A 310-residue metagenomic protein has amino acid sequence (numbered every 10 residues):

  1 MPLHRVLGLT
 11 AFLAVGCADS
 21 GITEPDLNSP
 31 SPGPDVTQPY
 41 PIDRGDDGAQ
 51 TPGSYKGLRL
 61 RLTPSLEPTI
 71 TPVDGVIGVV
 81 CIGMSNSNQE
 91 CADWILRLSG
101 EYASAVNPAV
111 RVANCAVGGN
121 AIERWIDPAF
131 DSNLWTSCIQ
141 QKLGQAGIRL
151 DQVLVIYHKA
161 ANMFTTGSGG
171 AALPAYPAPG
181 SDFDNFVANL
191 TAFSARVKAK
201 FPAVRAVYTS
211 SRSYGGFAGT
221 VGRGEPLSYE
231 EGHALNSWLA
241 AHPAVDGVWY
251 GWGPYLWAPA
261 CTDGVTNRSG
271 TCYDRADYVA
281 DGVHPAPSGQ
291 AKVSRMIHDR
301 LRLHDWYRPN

Functional and structural regions predicted by a protein language model:
P2-L9: Sec-dependent signal peptide recognition, specifically the positively charged N-region followed immediately by
T10-G16: Hydrophobic h-region of N-terminal signal peptides that target proteins for export in Gram-negative bacteria
C17-C81, N86-L96: N-terminal secretory targeting modules
D43, D47-A49, V76-A178: Conserved SGNH/GDSL esterase-like catalytic core that processes O-acyl groups on lipids and polysaccharides
L60-P68, P128-I148, D184-A195: A Trp-anchored, charged/polar loop motif used as the substrate-binding/catalytic surface of acyl/ester-handling
G75-G78, V106-R111, L150-V155, A199-V207 (+2 more regions): Loop/turn elements at helix/coil->beta-strand transitions in domains of secreted/extracellular proteins
L173-F186, D281-H284: The substrate-binding groove and active-site-proximal loops of carbohydrate-active enzymes, especially glycoside
R212-N310: Catalytic His-Asp segment of secreted/periplasmic serine-dependent ester chemistry enzymes
